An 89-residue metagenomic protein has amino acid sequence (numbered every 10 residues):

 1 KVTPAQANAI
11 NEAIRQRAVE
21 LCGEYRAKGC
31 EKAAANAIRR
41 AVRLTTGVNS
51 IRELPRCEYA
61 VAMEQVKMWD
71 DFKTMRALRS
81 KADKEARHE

Functional and structural regions predicted by a protein language model:
K1-E89: A general nucleic-acid interaction/assembly signal
